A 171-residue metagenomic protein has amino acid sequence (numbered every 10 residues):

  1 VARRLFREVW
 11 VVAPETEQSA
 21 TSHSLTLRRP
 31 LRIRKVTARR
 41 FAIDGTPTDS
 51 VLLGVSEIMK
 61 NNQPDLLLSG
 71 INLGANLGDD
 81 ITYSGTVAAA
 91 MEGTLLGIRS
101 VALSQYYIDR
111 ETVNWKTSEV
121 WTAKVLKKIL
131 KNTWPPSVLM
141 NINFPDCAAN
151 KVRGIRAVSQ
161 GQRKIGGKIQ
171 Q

Functional and structural regions predicted by a protein language model:
V1, P14-Q18, I71-A75, Q105-D109: Acidic, glycine-rich active-site loops and adjacent beta-strand->loop/helix elements that engage anionic groups
A2-S56, N62-Q63: A cross-family phosphate/adenosyl-ligand binding-site feature
L5, I58-N61, G74, G97 (+3 more regions): Change "in soluble alpha/beta enzymes" to "in soluble alpha/beta proteins
V12-A13, D44, S69-N72, L103-S104 (+1 more regions): Short beta-strand segments
A75-S84: Glycine/threonine-rich flexible loop motifs
T94-T117: Glycine-rich phosphate/pyrophosphate-binding loops and their adjacent beta-strand/loop elements at enzyme active sites
K116-Q171: Electrostatically charged, flexible surface regions
